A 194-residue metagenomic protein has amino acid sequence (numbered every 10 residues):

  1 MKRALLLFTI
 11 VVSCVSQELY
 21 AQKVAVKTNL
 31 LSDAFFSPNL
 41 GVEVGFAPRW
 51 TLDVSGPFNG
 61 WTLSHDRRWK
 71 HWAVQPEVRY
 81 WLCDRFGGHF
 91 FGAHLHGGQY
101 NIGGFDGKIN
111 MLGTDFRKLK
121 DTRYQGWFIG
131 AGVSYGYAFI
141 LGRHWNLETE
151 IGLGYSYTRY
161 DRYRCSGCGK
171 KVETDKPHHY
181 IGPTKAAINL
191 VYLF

Functional and structural regions predicted by a protein language model:
Q22, A34-F36, R68-V74, G87 (+2 more regions): Residues that define the transmembrane beta-barrel architecture of outer-membrane proteins
V24, R49-L52, F86, H144-L147: Repeated loop/turn-to-beta-strand initiation elements of outer-membrane beta-barrel proteins
A25-G41, N59-K70, R85-F86: Solvent-exposed loop/turn segments connecting transmembrane beta-strands in outer-membrane beta-barrel proteins
V26-T28, V42, V54-G56, P76-V78 (+4 more regions): Membrane-embedded beta-strand positions of outer-membrane beta-barrel proteins
L30-A34, G56-T62, Y80, L95-N101 (+2 more regions): Transmembrane beta-strands of outer-membrane beta-barrel pores
F46-P48, R79-D84, F91, G136-L141 (+1 more regions): Outer-membrane beta-barrel proteins
F58-R67, Q99-W127, R159-H179: Flexible, solvent-exposed loop segments that connect beta-strands
Y180-F194: Outer-membrane beta-barrel "beta-signal"
